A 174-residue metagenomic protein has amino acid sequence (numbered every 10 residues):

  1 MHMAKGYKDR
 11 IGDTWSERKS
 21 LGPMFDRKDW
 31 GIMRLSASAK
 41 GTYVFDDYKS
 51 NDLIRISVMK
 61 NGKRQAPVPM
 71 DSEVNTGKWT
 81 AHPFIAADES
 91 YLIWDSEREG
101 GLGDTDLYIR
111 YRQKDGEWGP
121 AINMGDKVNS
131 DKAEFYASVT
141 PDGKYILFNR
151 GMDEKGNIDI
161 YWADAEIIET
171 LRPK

Functional and structural regions predicted by a protein language model:
M1-K174: Short, conserved micro-motifs composed of acidic
